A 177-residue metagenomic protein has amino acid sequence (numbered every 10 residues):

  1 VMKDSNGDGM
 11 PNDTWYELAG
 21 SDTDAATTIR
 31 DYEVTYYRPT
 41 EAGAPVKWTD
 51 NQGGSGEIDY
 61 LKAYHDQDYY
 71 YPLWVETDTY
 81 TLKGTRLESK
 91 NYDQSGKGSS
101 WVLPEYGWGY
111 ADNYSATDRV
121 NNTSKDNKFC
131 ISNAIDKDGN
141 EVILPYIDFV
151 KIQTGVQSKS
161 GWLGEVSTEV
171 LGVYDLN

Functional and structural regions predicted by a protein language model:
V1-N12, S160-N177: Aromatic, loop-rich ligand-recognition surfaces of beta-strand-rich domains
M2-G7, W15, S21-D24, V150: Internal, well-ordered interaction modules that form the hydrophobic cores of assembly/scaffold domains in eukaryotic
M10-D13, S21-N122: Low-complexity, serine/threonine/proline-enriched polar segments
A19-T23, K137, S167: Extended interaction regions within the primary functional domain
T28-D31, D138, S160-E165: Generic detector of ordered, mature protein regions
N121-E141: A Trp-anchored, charged/polar loop motif used as the substrate-binding/catalytic surface of acyl/ester-handling
L144-F149: Extracellular Ig-like/FN3 beta-sandwich strand-entry sites
I152-K159: Short beta-strand-plus-loop segments that form exposed binding edges in beta-rich domains
